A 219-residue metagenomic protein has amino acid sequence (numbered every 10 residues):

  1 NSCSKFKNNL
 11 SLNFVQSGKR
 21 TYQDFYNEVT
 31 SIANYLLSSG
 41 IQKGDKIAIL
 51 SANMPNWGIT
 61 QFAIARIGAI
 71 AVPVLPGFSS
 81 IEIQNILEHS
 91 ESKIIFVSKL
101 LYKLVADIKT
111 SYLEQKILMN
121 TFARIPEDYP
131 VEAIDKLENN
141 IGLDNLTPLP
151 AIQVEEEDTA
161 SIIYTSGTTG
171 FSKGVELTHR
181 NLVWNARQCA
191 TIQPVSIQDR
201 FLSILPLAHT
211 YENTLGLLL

Functional and structural regions predicted by a protein language model:
N8, D144-Y164, F171, P194-R200: Conserved pre-ATP/AMP-binding loop-to-beta segment of ANL
N8-M54, G58-F62, S79-Q84, K136-E138 (+1 more regions): Conserved AMP-binding/adenylate-forming core of the ANL superfamily
T21-Q23, A160-W184: Conserved AMP-binding A3 loop
Y26-S31, V175-S196, F201-A208, T214: Conserved structural elements of the adenylate-forming
S38-S39, R66-E138: Structural core segment of the AMP-binding/adenylate-forming
K46, A52-V72, P76-S80, E88-I94 (+2 more regions): A short helix-loop-beta submotif of the ANL/AMP-binding
I47, I64, I95, T159 (+3 more regions): Conserved S/T- and glycine-rich ATP-binding loop of Class I adenylate-forming
S51-M54, L75, V195, L205-H209: Conserved AMP-binding
